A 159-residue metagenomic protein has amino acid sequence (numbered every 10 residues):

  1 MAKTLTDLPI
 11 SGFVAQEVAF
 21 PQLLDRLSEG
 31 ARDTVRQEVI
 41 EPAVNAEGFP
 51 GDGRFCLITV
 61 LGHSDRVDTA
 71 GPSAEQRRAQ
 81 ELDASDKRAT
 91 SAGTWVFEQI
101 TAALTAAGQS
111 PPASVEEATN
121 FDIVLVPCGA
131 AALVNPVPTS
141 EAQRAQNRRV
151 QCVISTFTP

Functional and structural regions predicted by a protein language model:
M1-G12, R26-E29, D33-E41, T101 (+4 more regions): N-terminal targeting leaders that direct proteins to extracytoplasmic destinations
A2-I10, G48-P50, A113-E116: Short boundary motifs at domain starts and secondary-structure transition points
D7-I10, E17, L57, D122 (+1 more regions): A residue-level signal for beta-strand positions that form part of recognition/binding surfaces within mature
L8, F20, E41, F49 (+3 more regions): Intrinsic-disorder/low-complexity coil detector
P9-L23, S73-E75: Acidic/histidine-rich, surface-exposed loop or edge segments in extracytoplasmic proteins
V14, R54, Q146: Exposed loop/turn and edge beta-strand positions of beta-sandwich/beta-sheet ligand-binding modules
F20-G62, D68, G93, F97 (+1 more regions): Periplasmic peptidoglycan-binding/anchoring modules of Gram-negative envelope and division proteins
H63-T158: Periplasmic OmpA-like peptidoglycan-binding domain that tethers envelope proteins to the cell wall
